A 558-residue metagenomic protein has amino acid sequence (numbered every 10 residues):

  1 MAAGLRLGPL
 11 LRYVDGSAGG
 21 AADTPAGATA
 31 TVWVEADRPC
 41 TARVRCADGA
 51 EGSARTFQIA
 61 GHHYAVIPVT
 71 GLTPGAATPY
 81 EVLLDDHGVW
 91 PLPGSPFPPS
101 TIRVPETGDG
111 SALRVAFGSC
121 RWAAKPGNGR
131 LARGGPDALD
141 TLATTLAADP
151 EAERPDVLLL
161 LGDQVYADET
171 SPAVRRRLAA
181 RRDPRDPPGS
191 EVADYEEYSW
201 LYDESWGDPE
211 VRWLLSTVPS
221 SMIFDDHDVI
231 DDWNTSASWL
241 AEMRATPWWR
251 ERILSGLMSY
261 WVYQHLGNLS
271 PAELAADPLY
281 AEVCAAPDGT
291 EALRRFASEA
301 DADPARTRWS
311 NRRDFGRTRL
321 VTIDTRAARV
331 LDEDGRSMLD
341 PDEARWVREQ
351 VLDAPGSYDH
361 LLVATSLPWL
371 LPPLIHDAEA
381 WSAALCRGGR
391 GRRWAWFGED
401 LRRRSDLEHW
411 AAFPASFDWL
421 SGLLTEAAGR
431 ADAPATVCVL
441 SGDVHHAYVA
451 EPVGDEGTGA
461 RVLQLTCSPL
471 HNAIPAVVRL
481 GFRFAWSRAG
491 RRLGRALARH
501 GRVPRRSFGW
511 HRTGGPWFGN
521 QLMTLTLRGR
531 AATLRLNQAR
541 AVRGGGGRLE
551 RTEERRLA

Functional and structural regions predicted by a protein language model:
M1-A558: Metal-dependent phosphoester/phosphodiester hydrolase catalytic core
